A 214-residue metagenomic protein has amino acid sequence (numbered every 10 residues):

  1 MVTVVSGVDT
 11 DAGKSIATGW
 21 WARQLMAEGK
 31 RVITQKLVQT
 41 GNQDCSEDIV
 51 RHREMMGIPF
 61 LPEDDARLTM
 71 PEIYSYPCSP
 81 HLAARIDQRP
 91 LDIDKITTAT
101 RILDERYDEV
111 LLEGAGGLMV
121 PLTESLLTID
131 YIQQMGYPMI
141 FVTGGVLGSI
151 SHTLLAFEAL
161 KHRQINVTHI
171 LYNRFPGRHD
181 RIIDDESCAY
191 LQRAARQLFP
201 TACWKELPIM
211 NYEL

Functional and structural regions predicted by a protein language model:
M1-V4, R31: Extreme N-terminal starter segment of soluble prokaryotic enzymes
V4-W21: Glycine-rich phosphate-binding P-loop
G7, T34, L111-L112, V142 (+1 more regions): Generic enzyme active-site microenvironment
I16-P90, R101-I102: N-terminal phosphate/diphosphate-binding loop that engages ATP/GTP or pyrophosphate donors across diverse enzyme folds
W21-A22, A115-R196: Conserved catalytic-core segment of NTP-binding enzymes
K36-Q39, R67, L171-R174, T201-N211: Beta-strand->loop->alpha-helix junctions that form or flank phosphate-binding loops in nucleotide-handling enzymes
P77-L122, I129: Phosphate-binding/switch loop-helix module in NTP-utilizing enzymes
C78, Q192-L214: Beta-strand-loop-alpha "switch" segments that mediate conformational coupling across diverse proteins
